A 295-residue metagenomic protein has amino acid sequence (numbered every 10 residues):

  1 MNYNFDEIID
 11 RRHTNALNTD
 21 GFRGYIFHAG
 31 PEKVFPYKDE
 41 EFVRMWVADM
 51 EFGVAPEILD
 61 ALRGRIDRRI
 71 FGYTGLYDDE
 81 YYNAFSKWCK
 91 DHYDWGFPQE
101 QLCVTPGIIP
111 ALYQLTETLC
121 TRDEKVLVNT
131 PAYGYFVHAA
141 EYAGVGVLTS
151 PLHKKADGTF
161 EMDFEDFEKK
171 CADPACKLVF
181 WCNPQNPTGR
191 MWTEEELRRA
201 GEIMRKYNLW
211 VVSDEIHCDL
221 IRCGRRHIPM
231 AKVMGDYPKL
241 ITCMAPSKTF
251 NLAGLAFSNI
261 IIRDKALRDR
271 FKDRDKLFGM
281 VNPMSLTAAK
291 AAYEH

Functional and structural regions predicted by a protein language model:
N2-F5, I9-G107, Q114: N-terminal small-domain helix-loop-helix segment of the aminotransferase-like
V43-M45, L127, L148, V212 (+2 more regions): Hydrophobic/aromatic beta-strand patches that form the interior of the parallel beta-sheet core in alpha/beta enzyme
A48-M50, N183-N186, K248: Short glycine-rich anion-binding loops that position phosphate/pyrophosphate groups of nucleotides and phosphorylated
F71-E202, D219-L220, R225-Y237, I241: Conserved core of the PLP fold type I
K177, N208-W210: The start of beta-strands in P-loop NTPase/AAA+ ATPase cores
N183, V211-V212: Residue-level marker for buried hydrophobic side chains located in beta-strands that build the well-ordered beta-sheet
E215: Walker B catalytic acidic pair
K239-H295: PLP-dependent aminotransferase class I/II
